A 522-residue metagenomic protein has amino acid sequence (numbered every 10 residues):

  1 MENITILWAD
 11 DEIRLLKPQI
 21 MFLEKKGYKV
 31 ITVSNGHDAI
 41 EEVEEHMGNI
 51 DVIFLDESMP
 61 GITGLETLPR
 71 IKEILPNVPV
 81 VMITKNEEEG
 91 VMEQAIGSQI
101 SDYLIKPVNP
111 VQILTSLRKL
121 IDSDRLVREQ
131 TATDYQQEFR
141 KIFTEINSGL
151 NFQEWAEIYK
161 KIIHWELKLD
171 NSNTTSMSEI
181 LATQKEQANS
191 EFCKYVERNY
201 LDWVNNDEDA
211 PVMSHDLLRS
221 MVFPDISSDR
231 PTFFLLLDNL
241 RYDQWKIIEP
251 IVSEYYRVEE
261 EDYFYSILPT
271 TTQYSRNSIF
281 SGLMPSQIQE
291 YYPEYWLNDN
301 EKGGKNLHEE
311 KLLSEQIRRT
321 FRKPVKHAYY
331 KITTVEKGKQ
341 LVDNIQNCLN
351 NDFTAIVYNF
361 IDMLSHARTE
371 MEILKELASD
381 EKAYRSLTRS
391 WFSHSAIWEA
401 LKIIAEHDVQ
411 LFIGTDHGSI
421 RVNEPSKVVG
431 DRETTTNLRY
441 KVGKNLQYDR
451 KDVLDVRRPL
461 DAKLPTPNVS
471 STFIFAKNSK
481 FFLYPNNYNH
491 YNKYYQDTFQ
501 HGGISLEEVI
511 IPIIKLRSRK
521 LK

Functional and structural regions predicted by a protein language model:
D11-E12, M21-F22, S58, E93 (+3 more regions): Feature captures the catalytic ectodomains and active-site-proximal regions of enzymes that hydrolyze or transfer
I13-I31: Two-component/phosphorelay signaling modules centered on CheY-like receiver
S34-D38, T63-E66: Acidic catalytic/metal-coordinating carboxylates
E41, L65-P76: Short amphipathic alpha-helix used as the core "switch/output" element in two-component signaling
G48-F54: Active-site beta3 strand of CheY-like receiver
D56, T84: Active-site residues of response regulator receiver
E66, E87-D102: Alpha4 helix (beta4-alpha4-beta5 surface) of REC/receiver domains from two-component response regulators
K106: A Lys-centered signature of the CheY-like receiver
